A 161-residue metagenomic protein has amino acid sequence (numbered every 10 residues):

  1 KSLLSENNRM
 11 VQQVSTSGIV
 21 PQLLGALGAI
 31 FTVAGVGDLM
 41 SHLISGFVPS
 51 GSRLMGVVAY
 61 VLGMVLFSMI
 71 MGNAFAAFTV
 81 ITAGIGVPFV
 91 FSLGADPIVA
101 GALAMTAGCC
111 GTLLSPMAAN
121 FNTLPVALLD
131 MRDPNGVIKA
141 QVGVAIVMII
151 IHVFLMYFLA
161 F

Functional and structural regions predicted by a protein language model:
S2-D38: Core transmembrane alpha-helical segments of multi-pass membrane transporters/permeases
N7-N8, M40, I44, S68 (+1 more regions): Conserved mixed alpha/beta catalytic, RNA-binding, or beta-rich assembly cores of soluble enzyme, regulatory
T16-L24, A59, G143-I151: Hydrophobic alpha-helical transmembrane segments of multipass membrane transporters and ion channels, focusing on
G25-T32, S68, G72, T106-L114 (+1 more regions): Helix-loop-helix module between adjacent transmembrane segments
G35-L54: Membrane-interface interhelical connector segments
V48-P88: Hydrophobic alpha-helical transmembrane segments of multi-pass integral membrane proteins, predominantly secondary
L54-F67, L93-L114: Alpha-helical transmembrane segments of multi-pass membrane proteins
C109-F161: Juxtamembrane and boundary regions of transmembrane helices in multi-pass small-molecule transporters and channels
